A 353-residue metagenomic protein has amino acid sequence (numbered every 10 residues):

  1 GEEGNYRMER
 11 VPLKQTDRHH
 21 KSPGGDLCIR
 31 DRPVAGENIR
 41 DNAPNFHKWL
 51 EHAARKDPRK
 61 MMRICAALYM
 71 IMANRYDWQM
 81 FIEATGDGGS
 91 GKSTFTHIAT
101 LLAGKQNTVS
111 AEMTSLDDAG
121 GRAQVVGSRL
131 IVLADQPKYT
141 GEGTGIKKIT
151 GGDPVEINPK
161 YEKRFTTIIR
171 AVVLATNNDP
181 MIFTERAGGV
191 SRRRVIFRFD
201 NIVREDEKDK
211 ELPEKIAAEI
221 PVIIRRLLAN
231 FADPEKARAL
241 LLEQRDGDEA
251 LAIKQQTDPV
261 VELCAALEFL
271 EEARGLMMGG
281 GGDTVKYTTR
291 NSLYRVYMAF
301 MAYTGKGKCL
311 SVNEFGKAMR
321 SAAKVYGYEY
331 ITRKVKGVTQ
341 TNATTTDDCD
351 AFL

Functional and structural regions predicted by a protein language model:
E2-G127, V195-F197, V260, E272 (+1 more regions): P-loop NTPase catalytic core of nucleic-acid-dependent motor ATPases
Y6-V11, R18-H19, S93, T140-E142 (+3 more regions): Short helix/loop capping segments that flank catalytic or ligand/cofactor-binding pockets
M8-V11, T108, A217-E262: Phosphate-handling catalytic cores of nucleic-acid transaction enzymes
D41-K48, R59-A67, Q79, E83 (+12 more regions): Generic recognition of stable, solvent-exposed alpha-helical segments in well-folded globular domains
A103-K105, V109-D118, G141-G143, N158-K163 (+5 more regions): Positively charged interface segments
G127-L130, I169-V173: Loop/turn-to-beta-strand initiation segments
S128-G152, F165, F183-V190: Conserved AAA+/SF3 P-loop NTPase catalytic/coupling segment centered on the Walker-B
V132, P154-I157, L174-D179: Conserved catalytic/coupling elements of P-loop NTPase cores
